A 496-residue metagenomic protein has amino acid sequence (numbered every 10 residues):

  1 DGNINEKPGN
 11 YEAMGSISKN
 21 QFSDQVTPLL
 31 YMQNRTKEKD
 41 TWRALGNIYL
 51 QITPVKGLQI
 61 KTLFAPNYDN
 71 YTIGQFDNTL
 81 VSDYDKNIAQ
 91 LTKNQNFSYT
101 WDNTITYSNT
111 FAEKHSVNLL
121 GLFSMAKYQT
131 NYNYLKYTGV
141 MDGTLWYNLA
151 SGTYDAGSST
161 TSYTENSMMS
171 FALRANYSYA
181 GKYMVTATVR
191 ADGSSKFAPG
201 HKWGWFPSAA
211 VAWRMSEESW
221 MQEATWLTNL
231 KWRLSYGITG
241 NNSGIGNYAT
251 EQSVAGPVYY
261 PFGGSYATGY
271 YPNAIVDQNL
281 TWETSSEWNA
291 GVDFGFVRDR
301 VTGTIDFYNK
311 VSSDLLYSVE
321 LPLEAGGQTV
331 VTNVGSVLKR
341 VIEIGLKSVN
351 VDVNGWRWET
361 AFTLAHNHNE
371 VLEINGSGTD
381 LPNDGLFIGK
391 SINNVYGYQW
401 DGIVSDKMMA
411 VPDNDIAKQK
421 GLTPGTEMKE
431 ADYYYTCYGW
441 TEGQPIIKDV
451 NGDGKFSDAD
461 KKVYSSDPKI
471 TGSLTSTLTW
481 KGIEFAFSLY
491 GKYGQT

Functional and structural regions predicted by a protein language model:
D1-E38, R43-T53, D415-Q444: Residues embedded in well-ordered regular secondary structure
D1-N3, D24-P28, I245, N289 (+2 more regions): General structural signal for secondary-structure boundaries
K7, N242-I245, F296, R340 (+6 more regions): Basic, gly/Ser/Thr/Pro-rich low-complexity segments located predominantly at protein N termini
A13-D77, K86-Q399, L478: Extracellular/periplasmic, surface-exposed regions of secreted and cell-surface proteins
V81-D83, T496: C-terminal or late-domain output modules
Y260-N273, V311-V334, H368-D467, T475 (+1 more regions): Surface-exposed, extracytoplasmic segments of Gram-negative outer-membrane nutrient-acquisition systems
T284, P468-I470: A structural signal for short secondary-structure junctions
K481: Oxyanion-binding "anion nests"
